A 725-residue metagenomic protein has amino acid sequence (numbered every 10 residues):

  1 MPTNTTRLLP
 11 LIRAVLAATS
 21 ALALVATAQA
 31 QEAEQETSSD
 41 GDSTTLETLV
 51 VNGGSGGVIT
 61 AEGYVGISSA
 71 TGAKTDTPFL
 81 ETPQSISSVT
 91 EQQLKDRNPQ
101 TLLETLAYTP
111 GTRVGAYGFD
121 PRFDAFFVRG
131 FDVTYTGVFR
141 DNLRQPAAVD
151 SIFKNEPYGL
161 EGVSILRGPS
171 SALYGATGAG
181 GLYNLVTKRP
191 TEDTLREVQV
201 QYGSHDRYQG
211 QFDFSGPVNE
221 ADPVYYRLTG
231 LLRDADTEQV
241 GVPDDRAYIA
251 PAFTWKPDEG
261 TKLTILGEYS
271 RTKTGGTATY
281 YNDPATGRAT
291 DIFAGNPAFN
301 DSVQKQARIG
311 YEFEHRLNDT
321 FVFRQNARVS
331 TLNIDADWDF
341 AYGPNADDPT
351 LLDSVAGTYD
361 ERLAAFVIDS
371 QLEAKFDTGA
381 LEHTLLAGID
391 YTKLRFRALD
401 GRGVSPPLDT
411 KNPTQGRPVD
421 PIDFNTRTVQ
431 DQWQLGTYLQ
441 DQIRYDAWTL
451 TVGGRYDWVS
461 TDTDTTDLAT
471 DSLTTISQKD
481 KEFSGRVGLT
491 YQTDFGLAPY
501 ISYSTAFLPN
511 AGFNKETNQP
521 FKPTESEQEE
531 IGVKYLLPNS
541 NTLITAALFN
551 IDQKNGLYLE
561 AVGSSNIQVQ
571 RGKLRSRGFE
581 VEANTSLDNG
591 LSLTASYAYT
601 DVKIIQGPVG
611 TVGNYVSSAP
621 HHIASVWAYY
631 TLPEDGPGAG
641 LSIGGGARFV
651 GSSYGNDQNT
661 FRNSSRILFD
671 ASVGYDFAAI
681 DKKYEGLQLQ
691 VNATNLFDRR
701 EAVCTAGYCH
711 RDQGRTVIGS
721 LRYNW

Functional and structural regions predicted by a protein language model:
T6, T384-L385, E529, S617-W725: Conserved C-terminal beta-signal and adjacent last beta-strands/turns of outer-membrane beta-barrel proteins
A21, E47-T194, V198, A506 (+1 more regions): Acidic, small-polar-rich N-terminal luminal/periplasmic segments of exported/outer-membrane proteins
Y158-E161, R167, A172-P251, P257-T261 (+2 more regions): Outer-membrane beta-barrel translocator/receptor signature
R233-T237, I249-R316, V329-L363, R402-Q434 (+1 more regions): Acidic/polar loop-and-plug regions of large Gram-negative outer-membrane beta-barrel proteins
T254-D258, E268, L363, E382-L386 (+2 more regions): Structural signature of Gram-negative outer-membrane beta-barrels, strongest in the C-terminal barrel of TonB-dependent
I309-L332, V355-T466: Face-selective signature of the C-terminal outer-membrane beta-barrel domain
E314-R316, T320-R328, L332-F340, P523-S586 (+1 more regions): Membrane-embedded beta-barrel scaffold of Gram-negative outer-membrane proteins
A447, N550, Q570-N656, R700: Gram-negative outer-membrane beta-barrel transporters
